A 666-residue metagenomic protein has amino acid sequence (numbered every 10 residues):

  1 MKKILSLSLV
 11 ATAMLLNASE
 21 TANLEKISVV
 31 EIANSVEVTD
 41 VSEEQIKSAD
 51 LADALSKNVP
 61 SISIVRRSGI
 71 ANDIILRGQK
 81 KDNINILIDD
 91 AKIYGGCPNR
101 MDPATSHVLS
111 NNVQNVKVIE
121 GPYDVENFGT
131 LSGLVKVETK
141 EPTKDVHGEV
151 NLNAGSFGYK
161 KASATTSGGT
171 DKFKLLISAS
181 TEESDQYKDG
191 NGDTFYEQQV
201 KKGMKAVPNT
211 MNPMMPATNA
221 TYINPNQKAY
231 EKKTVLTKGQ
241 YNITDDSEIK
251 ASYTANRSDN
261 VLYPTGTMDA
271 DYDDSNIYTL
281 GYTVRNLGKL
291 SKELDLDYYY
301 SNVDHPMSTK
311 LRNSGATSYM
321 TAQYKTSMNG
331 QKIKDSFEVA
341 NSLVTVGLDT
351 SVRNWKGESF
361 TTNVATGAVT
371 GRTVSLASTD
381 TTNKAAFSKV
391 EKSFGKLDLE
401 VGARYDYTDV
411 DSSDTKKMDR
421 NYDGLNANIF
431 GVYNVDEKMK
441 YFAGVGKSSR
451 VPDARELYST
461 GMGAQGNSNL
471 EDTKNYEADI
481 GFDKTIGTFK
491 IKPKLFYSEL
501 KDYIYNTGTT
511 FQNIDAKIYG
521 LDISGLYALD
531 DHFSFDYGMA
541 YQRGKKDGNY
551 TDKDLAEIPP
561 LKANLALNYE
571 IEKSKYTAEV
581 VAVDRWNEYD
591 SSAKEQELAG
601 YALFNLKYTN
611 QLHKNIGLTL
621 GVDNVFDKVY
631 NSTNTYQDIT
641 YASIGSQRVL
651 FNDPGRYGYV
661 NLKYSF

Functional and structural regions predicted by a protein language model:
I64, K92-E120: Short acidic/polar hinge/loop motifs at secondary-structure boundaries that mediate gating or recognition
H107-E149, S665: A beta-strand signature from Gram-negative outer-membrane beta-barrel systems, especially the internal plug domain
S156-E183, T194-D259, D274-N286: Transmembrane beta-barrel wall of Gram-negative outer-membrane proteins
G190-N191, K501, N587, N610-F666: C-terminal beta-signal and adjacent terminal beta-strands/loops of Gram-negative outer-membrane beta-barrel proteins
K228-K232, D246-L294, S301-T326, T379 (+1 more regions): Flexible loop and strand-edge segments within Gram-negative outer membrane beta-barrel domains
R257-D259, N302-P306, T361, T366-G367 (+8 more regions): Surface-exposed extracellular loop regions of Gram-negative outer-membrane beta-barrel proteins, predominantly
M268-L290, Q323-M328, S375-T381, K417-R420 (+11 more regions): Outer-membrane beta-barrel signature, preferentially recognizing the C-terminal barrel domain of Gram-negative
K392-L399, T408, K490, L495-E499 (+2 more regions): Gram-negative outer-membrane beta-barrel transporters
